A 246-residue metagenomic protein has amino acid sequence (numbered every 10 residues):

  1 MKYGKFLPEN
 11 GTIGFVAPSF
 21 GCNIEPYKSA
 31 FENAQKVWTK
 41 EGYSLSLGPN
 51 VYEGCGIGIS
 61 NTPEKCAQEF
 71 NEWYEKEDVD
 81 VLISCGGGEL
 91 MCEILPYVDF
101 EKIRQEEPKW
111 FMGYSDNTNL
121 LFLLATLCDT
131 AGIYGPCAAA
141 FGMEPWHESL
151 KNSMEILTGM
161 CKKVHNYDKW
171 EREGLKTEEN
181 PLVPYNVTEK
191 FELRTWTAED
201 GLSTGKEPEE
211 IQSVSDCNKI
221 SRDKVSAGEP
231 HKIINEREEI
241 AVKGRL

Functional and structural regions predicted by a protein language model:
M1-D78: ATP/NTP phosphate-donor binding region
F20-N23, G86-M91, S115-N119: Gly/Ser/Thr-rich loops at beta-strand to alpha-helix junctions that form or flank small-molecule/cofactor-binding
Y27-K28, I94-Y97, L124-T126: Short amphipathic alpha-helical segments
E75-V98: Long, hydrophobic/aromatic-enriched structural stretches that serve as scaffold segments
V81-I83, M112, K232: Structural motif
V98-L123, A131-A138: Short, acidic/small-residue loops that bind anionic groups at enzyme active sites
G132-L246: Conserved anion/nucleotide-ligand pocket segment
